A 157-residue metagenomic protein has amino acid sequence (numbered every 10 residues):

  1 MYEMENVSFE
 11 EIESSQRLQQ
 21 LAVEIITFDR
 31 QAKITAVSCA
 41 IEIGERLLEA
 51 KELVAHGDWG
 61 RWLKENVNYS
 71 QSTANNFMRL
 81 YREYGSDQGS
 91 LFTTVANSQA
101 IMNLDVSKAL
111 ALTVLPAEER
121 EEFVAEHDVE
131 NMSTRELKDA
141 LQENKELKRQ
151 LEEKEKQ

Functional and structural regions predicted by a protein language model:
M1-V67, S86-S90: N-terminal acidic-hydrophobic amphipathic loop/helix motif that frequently occurs adjacent to catalytic
S15-L18, H56, Q71, V106 (+1 more regions): Alpha-helix initiation and N-capping motif
C39, W59, T73, S133-E136: Helical mechanochemical/support elements of P-loop NTPase systems and associated helical scaffolds
I43, A74, L112: A residue-level signal for conserved active-site and pocket-lining positions in enzyme catalytic cores
E65-N76: Short, basic interhelical loop/turn and adjoining N-cap of the next helix at nucleic-acid- or acidic-partner-contacting
L80: Alpha-helical DNA-recognition elements
Y84-Q157: Amphipathic alpha-helical oligomerization/scaffolding segments
